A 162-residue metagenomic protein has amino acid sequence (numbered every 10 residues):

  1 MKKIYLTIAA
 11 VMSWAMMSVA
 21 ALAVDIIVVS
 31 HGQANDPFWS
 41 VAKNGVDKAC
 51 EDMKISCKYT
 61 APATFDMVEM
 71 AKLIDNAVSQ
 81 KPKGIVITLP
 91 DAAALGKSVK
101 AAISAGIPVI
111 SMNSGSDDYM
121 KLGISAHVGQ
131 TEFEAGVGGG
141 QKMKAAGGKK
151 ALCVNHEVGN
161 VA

Functional and structural regions predicted by a protein language model:
M1-K2, A15: Generic cytosolic/nucleocytoplasmic N-terminal low-complexity/intrinsically disordered segments
K2-Y5, A21-A162: A residue-level marker of the well-folded mature domains of exported/periplasmic proteins
A9-S18: Bacterial N-terminal signal peptides
